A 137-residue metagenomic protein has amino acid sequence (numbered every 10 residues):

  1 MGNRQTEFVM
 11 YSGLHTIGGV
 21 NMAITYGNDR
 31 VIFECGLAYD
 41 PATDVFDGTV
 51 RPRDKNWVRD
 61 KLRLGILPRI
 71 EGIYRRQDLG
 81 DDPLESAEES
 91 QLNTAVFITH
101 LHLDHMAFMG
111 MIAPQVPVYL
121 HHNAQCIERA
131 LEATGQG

Functional and structural regions predicted by a protein language model:
M1-E7: Short Pro/Gly-enriched beta-strand edge/turn motifs at strand-loop
G2, L14-G18: A short catalytic or substrate-binding loop motif that flags glycine-/basic-rich loops and adjacent residues that bind
F8, I24, E34, H100-L101: Divalent metal-coordination and catalytic microenvironments
V9-L14, A95-I98: Short, flexible loop segments at the rims of nucleotide/cofactor-binding pockets, characterized by
I17-G19, H105-M106, E128: Short, well-ordered alpha-helical microsegments
G19-T25: Short beta-strand scaffold segments in enzyme catalytic cores
D29-F97, A124, R129-G137: Pre-active-site segment of Zn-dependent metallo-hydrolases
E89-V116, H122: Di-metal (Zn2+ and/or Mg2+/Mn2+) metal-binding site signature of metallo-dependent hydrolases with the MBL/beta-CASP
